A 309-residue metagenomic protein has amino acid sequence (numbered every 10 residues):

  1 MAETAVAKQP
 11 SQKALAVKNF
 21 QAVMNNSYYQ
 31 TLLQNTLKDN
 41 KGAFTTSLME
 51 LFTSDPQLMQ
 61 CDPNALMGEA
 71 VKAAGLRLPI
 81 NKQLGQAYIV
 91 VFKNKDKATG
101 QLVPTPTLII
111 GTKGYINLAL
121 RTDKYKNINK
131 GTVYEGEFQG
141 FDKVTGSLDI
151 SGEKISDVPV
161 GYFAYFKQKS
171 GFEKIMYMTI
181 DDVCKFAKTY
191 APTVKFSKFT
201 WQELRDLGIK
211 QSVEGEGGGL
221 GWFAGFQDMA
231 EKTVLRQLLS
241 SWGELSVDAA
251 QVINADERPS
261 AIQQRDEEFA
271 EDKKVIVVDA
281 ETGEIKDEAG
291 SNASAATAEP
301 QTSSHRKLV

Functional and structural regions predicted by a protein language model:
M1-S27, T31, A250-V309: Glycine- and charge-rich intrinsically disordered segments
V17, Q21-L245: Binding-interface segments
